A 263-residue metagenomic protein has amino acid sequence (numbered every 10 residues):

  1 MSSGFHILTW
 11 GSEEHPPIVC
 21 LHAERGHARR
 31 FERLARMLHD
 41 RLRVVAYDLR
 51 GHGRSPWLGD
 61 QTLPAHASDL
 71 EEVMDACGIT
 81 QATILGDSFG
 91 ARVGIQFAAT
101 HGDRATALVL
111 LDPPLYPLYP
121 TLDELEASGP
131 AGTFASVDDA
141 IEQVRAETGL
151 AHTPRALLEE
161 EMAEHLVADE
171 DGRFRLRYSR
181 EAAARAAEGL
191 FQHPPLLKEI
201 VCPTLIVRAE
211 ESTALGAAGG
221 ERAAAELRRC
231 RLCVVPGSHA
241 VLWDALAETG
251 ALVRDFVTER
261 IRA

Functional and structural regions predicted by a protein language model:
M1-V19, H39-L42, I79-T80, R254-A263: Alpha/beta-hydrolase fold catalytic core
L8-P56: Conserved HGGG/HGGXW glycine-rich cap/lid loop of the alpha/beta-hydrolase fold
A65-A82: Conserved acidic catalytic loop of the alpha/beta-hydrolase fold
G86, G90, G94: Gly/Ala-rich beta-loop-alpha elbow adjacent to hydrolase catalytic centers
Q96-A99, T106-D139: Flexible "cap/lid" loop of the alpha/beta hydrolase fold
A135-F191: Conserved alpha/beta-hydrolase catalytic His-Asp/Glu region
D169-A225: Conserved serine/cysteine hydrolase catalytic core
G237-G250: Catalytic histidine-centered segment of alpha/beta-hydrolase-like enzymes
